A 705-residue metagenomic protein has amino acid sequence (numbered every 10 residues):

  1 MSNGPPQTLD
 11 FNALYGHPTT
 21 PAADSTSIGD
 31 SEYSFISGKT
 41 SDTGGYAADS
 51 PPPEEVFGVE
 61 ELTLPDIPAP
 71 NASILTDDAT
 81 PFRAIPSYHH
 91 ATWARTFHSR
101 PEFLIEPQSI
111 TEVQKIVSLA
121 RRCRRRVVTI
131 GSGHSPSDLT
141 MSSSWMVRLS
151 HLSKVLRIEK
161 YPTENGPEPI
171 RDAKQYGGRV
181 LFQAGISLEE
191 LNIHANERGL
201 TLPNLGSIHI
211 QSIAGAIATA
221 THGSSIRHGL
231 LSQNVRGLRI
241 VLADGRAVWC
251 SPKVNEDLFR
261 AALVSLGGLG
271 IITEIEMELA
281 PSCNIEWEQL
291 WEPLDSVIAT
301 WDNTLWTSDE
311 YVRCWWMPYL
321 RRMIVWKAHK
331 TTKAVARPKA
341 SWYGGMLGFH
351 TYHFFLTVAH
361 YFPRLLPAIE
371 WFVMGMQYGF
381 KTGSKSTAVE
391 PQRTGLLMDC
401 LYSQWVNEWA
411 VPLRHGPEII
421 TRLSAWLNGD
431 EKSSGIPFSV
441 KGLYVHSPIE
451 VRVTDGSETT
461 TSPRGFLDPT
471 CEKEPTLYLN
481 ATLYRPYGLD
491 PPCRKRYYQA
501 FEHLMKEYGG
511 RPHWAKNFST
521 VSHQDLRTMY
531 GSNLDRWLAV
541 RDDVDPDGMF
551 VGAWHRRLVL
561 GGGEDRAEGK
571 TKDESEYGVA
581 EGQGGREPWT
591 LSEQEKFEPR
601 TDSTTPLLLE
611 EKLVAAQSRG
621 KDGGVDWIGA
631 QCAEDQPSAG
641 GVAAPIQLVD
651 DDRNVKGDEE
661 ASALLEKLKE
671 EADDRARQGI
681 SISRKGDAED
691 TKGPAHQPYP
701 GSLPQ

Functional and structural regions predicted by a protein language model:
S2-V614, G620-D635, G640-G641, D650-D652 (+5 more regions): Noncatalytic alpha-helical scaffold of FAD-dependent oxidoreductases
G679-I680: Charged, low-complexity alpha-helical linker segments
